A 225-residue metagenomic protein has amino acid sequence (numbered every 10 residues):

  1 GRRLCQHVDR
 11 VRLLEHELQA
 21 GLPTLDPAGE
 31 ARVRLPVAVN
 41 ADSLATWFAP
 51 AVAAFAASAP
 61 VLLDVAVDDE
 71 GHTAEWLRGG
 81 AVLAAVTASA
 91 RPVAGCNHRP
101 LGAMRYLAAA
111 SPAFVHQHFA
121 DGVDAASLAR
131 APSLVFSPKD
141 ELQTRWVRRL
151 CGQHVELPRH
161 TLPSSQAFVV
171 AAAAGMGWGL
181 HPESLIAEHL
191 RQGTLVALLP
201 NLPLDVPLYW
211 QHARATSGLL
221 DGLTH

Functional and structural regions predicted by a protein language model:
G1-P27: Alpha-helical "hinge/linker" immediately C-terminal to small N-terminal DNA-binding modules
D26-L35, S127-R130: Immediate post-signal peptide segment of exported/extracytoplasmic ligand-binding proteins
E30-A94: Central regulatory/effector-binding core of bacterial HTH transcription factors
R34-V39, A85, A109, L134 (+2 more regions): Short, well-ordered beta-strand segments
W47, P200-H225: A late-sequence structural motif
D69-E70, T87-P92, A110-P112, S164 (+1 more regions): Beta->alpha turn/N-cap motifs
L83-T87, G177-H181, L198: Paired acidic/hydrophobic, glycine-rich loop segments that form the ligand-binding mouth/hinge of periplasmic-binding
N97-M176, L185-D205: C-terminal regulatory
